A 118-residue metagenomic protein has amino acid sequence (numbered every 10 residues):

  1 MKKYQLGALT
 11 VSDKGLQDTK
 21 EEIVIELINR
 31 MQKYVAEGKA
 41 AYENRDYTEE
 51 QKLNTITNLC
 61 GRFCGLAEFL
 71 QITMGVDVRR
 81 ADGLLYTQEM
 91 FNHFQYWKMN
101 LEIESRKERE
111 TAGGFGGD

Functional and structural regions predicted by a protein language model:
A8-V11: Short, charge-rich amphipathic alpha-helices with coiled-coil/heptad character
K20-V35, L59, F63: Short amphipathic alpha-helical heptad-repeat segments
M31-Y34, G38, F63, A67 (+2 more regions): Long amphipathic alpha-helices with heptad-repeat character, especially coiled-coil-forming segments used
N44-Y96: Acidic, low-complexity, intrinsically disordered interaction modules
Y96-R106: Long, highly charged low-complexity segments enriched in Glu/Asp and Lys/Arg with interspersed Ser/Thr
K107-D118: Short acidic DE-rich linear segments
